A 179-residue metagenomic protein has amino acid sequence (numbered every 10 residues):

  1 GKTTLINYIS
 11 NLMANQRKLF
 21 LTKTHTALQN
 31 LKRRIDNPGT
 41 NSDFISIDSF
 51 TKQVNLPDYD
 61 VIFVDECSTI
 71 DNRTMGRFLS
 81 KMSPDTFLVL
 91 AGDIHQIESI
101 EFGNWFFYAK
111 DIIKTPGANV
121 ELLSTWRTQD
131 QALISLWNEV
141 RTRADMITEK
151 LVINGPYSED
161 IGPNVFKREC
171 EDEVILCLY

Functional and structural regions predicted by a protein language model:
K2-L12, I94-Y179: Conserved helicase motor core of P-loop NTPases
N7-N11, R33, S80: Short, well-ordered alpha-helices that flank and scaffold nucleotide-derived cofactor binding pockets
N11-L19: Post-Walker A helix-loop "phosphate-sensing" segment adjacent to the P-loop in P-loop NTPases
K18-V61: Inter-Walker segment of RecA-like/P-loop motor cores
T22-T24, D71, C177-Y179: Helix N-cap/beta->alpha junction signal
T51-D60, D71, G76-D85: Short basic/glycine-enriched coil/helix segment immediately N-terminal to the Walker B
I62, V89-L90, I175: Hydrophobic positions in the central parallel beta-sheet of the AAA+
D65-E66, G92-I94: Walker B catalytic acidic pair
